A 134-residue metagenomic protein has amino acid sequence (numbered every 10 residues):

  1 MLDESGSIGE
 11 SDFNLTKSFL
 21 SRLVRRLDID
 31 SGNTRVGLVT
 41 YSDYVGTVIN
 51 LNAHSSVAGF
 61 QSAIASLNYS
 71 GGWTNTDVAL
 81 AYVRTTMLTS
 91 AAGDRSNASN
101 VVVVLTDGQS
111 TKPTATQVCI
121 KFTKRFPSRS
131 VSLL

Functional and structural regions predicted by a protein language model:
M1-A53, V101-L105: Von Willebrand factor
I8-E10, R22-R26, R84-A91, T114-I120: Eukaryotic intrinsically disordered and solvent-exposed regulatory patches
D30-G32, A58, D94-A98, K121-R125: Extracellular/periplasmic catalytic domains that process cell-envelope and extracellular macromolecules
Y44-N100, S110-T116, S132-L134: Von Willebrand factor
G71, V103, F126-P127: Intrinsically disordered, low-complexity repeat segments enriched in small/polar residues
K124-L134: Von Willebrand factor type A / integrin I
